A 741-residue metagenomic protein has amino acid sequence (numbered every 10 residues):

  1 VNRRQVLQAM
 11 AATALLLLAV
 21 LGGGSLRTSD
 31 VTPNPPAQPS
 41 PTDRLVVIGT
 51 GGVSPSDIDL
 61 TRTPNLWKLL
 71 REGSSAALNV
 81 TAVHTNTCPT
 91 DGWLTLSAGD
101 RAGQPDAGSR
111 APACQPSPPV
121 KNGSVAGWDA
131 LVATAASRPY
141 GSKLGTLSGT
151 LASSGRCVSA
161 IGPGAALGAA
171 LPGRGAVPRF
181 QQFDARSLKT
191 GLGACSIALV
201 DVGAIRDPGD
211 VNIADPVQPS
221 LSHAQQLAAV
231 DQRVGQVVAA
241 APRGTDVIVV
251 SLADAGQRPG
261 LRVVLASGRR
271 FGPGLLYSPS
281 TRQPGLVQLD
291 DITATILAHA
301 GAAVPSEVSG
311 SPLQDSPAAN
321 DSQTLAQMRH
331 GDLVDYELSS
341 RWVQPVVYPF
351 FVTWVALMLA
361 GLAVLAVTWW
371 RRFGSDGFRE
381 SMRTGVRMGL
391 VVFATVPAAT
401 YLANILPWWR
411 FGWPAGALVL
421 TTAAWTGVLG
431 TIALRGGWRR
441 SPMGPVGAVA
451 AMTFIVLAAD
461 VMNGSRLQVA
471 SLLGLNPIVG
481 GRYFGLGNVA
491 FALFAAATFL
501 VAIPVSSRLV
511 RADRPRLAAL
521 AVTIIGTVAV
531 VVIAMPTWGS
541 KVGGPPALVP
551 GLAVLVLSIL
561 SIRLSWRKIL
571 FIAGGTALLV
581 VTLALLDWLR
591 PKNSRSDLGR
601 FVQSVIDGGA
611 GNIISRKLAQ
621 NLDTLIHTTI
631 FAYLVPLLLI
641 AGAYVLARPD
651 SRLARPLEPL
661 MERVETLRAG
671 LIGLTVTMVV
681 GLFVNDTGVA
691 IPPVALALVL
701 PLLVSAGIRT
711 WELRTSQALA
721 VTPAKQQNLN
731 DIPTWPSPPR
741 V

Functional and structural regions predicted by a protein language model:
Q5, W438-G447, R514-A519, S561-G575: Membrane-interfacial entry segments at the cytosolic side of transmembrane helices
L17-P39, N404, W409: C-terminal region of N-terminal signal peptides and the immediate post-cleavage residues of exported proteins
L26-W342: Soluble extramembrane regions of membrane proteins in the secretory/endomembrane system
H330-G474, N488-I503, L509-R511: Core alpha-helical transmembrane segments of integral membrane proteins
E337-V347, G474-F494, T537, V602-Y633: Short aromatic-rich membrane-water interface segments that cap or initiate transmembrane helices in multi-pass membrane
W354-G361, V419-G437, G485-S506, A547-L564 (+2 more regions): Hydrophobic cores of alpha-helical transmembrane segments in multi-pass inner/ER membrane proteins, independent
I405-F411, I533-V542, F683-A690: Membrane-interface helix caps and helix-loop-helix hairpins in membrane proteins
A529, W566-F571, L578-L583, K592 (+2 more regions): Long, compositionally biased intrinsically disordered regions
